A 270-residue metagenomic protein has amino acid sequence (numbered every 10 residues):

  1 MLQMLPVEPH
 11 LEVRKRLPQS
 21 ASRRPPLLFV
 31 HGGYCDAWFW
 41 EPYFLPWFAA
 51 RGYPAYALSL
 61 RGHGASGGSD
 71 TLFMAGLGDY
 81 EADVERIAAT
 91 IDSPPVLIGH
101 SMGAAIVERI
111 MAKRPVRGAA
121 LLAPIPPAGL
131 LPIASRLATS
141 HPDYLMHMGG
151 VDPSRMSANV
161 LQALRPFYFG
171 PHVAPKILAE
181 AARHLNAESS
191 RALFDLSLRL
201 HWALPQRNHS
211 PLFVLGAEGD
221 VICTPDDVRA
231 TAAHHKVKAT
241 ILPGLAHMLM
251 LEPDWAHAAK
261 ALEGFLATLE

Functional and structural regions predicted by a protein language model:
H31-D36, S101, E218: Active-site glycine-rich loops that stabilize anionic/oxyanionic intermediates across multiple enzyme folds
G33-L45: The serine-hydrolase catalytic nucleophile loop
W47-S69: Conserved alpha/beta-hydrolase
A65-P95: Active-site loop/oxyanion-hole signature of alpha/beta-hydrolase fold enzymes
P115-G150, A192-L196: Flexible "cap/lid" loop of the alpha/beta hydrolase fold
N208, V214-G216: Short beta-strand/loop motif that positions the catalytic acidic residue of the alpha/beta-hydrolase fold
V221-A230: Conserved alpha/beta-hydrolase "acid-adjacent" motif
K238-E270: Catalytic active-site module of serine/aspartate enzymes centered on a nucleophile-bearing elbow/loop
